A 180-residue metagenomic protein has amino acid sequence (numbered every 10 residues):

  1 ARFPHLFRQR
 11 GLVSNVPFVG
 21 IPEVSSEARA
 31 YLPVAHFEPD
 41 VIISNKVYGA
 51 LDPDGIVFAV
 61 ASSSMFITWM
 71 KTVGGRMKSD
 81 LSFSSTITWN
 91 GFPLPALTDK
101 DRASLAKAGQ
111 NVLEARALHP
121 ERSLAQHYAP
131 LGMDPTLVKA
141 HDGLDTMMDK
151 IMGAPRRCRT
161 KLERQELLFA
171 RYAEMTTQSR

Functional and structural regions predicted by a protein language model:
A1-K107, N111, A173-R180: Polybasic, glycine- and aromatic-enriched phosphate-binding surface used to engage nucleic acids
L94-R180: Non-catalytic DNA-recognition/assembly elements of restriction-modification systems
